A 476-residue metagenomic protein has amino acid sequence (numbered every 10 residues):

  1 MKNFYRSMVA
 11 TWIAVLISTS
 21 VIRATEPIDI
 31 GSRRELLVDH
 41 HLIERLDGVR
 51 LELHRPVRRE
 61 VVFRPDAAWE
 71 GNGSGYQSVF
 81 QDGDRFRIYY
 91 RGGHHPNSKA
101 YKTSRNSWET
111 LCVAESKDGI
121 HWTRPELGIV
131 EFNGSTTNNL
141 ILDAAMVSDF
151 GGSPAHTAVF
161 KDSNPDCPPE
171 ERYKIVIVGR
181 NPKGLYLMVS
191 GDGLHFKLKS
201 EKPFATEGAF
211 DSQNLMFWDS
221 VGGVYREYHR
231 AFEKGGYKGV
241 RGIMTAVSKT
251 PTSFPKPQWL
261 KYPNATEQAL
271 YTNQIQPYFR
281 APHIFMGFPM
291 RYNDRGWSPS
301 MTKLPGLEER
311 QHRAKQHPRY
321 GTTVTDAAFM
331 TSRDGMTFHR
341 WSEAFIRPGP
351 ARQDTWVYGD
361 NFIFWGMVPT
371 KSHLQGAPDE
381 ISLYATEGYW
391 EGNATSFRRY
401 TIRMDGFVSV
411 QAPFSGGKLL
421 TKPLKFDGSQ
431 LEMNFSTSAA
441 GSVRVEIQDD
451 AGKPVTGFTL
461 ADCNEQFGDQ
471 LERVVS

Functional and structural regions predicted by a protein language model:
M1, A24-S476: Carbohydrate-active catalytic/glycan-binding domains of CAZyme proteins, especially the secreted or lumenal ectodomains
F4-Y5: Aromatic (phenylalanine/tyrosine) cluster motif
M8-T19: Bacterial N-terminal signal peptides
